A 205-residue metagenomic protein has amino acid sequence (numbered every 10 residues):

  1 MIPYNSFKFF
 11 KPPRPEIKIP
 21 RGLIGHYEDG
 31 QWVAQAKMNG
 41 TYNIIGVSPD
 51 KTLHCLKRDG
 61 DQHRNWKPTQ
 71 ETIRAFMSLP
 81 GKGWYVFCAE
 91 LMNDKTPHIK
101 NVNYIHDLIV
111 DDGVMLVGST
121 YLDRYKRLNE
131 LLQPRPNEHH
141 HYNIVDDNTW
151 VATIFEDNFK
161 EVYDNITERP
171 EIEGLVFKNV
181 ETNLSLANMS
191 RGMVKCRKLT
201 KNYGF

Functional and structural regions predicted by a protein language model:
M1-I19: N-terminal low-complexity/intrinsically disordered pre-sequences and tails
P13-D61, D94-K100, E138-F205: Nucleic-acid 5′ end/cap handling module spanning
G40, I45, A89, I105-D107 (+2 more regions): A residue-level signal for conserved active-site and pocket-lining positions in enzyme catalytic cores
P49-P97: Conserved loop->alpha-helix
V86, N103, G174: Hydrophobic "anchor" residues on beta-strands that sit immediately upstream of conserved functional sites
N93-L116: Internal, well-ordered alpha/beta segment that forms a basic, Gly-enriched binding/recognition surface
K95, L116, R127, L131-R135: Intrinsically disordered, low-complexity linker/loop segments enriched in Gly/Pro and charged/polar residues
T120-L122: Short, structural beta-strand-to-alpha-helix junction motif
